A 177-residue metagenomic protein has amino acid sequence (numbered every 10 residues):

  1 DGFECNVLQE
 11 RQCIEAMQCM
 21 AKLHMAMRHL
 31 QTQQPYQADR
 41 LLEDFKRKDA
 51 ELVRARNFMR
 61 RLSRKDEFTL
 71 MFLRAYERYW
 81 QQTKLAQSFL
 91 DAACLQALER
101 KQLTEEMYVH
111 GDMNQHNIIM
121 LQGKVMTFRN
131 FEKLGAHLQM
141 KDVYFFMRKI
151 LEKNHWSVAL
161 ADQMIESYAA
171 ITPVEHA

Functional and structural regions predicted by a protein language model:
D1-P35: ATP-binding pocket architecture of kinase catalytic cores
F3-L8, Q33-Y108: ATP-dependent phospho-/nucleotidyl transfer catalytic cores
V7-E15, G135, E152-W156: Short alpha-helix boundary/capping segments
E15, C19, R78, D142 (+1 more regions): Charged catalytic carboxylate motif
A21-H24, R64, Y79, R100 (+2 more regions): Gram-positive cell-envelope targeting signals
S88-V143: Active-site acidic catalytic loop and adjacent metal/ATP-binding pocket of ATP-dependent phosphoryl transfer enzymes
M140-P173: Active-site activation/catalytic loop segments of kinase-like enzymes and analogous catalytic loops in related
